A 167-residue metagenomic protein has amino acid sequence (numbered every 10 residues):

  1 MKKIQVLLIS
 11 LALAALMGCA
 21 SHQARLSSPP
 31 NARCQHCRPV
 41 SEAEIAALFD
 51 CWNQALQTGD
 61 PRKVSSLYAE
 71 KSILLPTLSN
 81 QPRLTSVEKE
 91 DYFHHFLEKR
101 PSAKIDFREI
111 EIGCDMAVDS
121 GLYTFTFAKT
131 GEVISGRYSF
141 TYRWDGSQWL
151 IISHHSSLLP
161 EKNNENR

Functional and structural regions predicted by a protein language model:
M1-L8: Bacterial N-terminal signal peptides that target proteins for export
L8-L16: Bacterial N-terminal signal peptides
C19-E70, K162-R167: Short, low-complexity N-terminal intrinsically disordered segments enriched in polar/charged residues
R25, S135-N166: Short beta-strand edge/turn micro-motifs at domain boundaries
P30, V40-E42, L48, P61-G113: A solvent-exposed, acidic/Ser-Thr-rich amphipathic alpha-helical stretch
K89, F93, I105-I110, Y123-F125 (+2 more regions): Hydrophobic/aromatic beta-strand elements that line small-molecule binding cavities or substrate pockets in beta-rich
E98-K99, F125-V133: Short, cysteine-centered beta-strand-loop-beta hairpins and adjacent loop/turn segments enriched in charged/polar
C114-Y123: A short hydrophobic beta-strand element
